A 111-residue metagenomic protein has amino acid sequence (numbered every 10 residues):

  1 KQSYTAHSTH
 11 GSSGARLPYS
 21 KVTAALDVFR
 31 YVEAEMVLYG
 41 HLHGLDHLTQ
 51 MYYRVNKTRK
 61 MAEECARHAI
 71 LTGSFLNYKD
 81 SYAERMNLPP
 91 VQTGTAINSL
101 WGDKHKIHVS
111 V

Functional and structural regions predicted by a protein language model:
K1: Active-site cradle of extracellular carbohydrate-active enzymes
T5-H7, S12-H108: Conserved beta-sheet core of the metallophosphoesterase superfamily
